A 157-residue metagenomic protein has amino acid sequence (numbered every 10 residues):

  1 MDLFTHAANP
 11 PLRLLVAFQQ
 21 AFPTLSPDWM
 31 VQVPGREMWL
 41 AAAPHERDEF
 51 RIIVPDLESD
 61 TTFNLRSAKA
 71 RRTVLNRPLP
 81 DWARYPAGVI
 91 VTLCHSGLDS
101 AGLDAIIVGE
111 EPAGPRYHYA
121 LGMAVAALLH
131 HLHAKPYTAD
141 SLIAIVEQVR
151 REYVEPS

Functional and structural regions predicted by a protein language model:
M1-S157: ATP-binding N-lobe of GHMP and related small-molecule kinases
